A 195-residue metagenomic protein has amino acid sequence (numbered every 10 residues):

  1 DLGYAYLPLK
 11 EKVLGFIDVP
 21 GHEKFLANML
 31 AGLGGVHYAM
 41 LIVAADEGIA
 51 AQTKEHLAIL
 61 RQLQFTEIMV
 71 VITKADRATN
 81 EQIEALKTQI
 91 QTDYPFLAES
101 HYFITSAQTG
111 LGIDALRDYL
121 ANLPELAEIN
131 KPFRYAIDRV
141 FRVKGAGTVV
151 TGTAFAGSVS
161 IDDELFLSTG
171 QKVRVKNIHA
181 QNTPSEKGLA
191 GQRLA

Functional and structural regions predicted by a protein language model:
D1-K10: Switch I (effector-binding) loop of TRAFAC-class P-loop GTPase G-domains
G3, N28-L30: Conserved alpha-helical scaffold flanking the Walker A/P-loop in AAA+ ATPase domains
K12-L14, V19-K24, G34-L57, R61-E84: Conserved Switch II/interswitch segment of TRAFAC-class P-loop GTPases
N28, Q52-I59, A85-D93, A115-L120: Alpha-helical scaffold elements adjacent to nucleotide-binding pockets in ATP/GTP-utilizing enzyme cores
G32, L63, D93-L97: Alpha-helix C-cap/termination motif
A75, T92-A195: Conserved catalytic-core segments of large NTP-driven translation/proteostasis enzymes
